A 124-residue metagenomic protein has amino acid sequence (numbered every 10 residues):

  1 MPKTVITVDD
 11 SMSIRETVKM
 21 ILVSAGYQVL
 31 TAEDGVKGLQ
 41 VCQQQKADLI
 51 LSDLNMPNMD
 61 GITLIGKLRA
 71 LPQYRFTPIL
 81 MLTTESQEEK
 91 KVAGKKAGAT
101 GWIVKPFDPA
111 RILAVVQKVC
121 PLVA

Functional and structural regions predicted by a protein language model:
P2-S13, V18-L22, I50: Conserved acidic segment of CheY-like receiver
G26-E33, V41: Short hydrophobic/Thr-rich beta-strand motif most characteristic of the beta2 strand and flanking loop of CheY-like
Q45-L51: Active-site beta3 strand of CheY-like receiver
D53, T83: Active-site residues of response regulator receiver
M56: Receiver (REC) domain active-site loop signature in two-component systems and cognate sites in sensor histidine kinases
T100: Short, glycine/charged-rich "phosphate-handling" switch motifs in NTP-dependent and phosphotransfer domains
F107-Q117: C-terminal output helix
